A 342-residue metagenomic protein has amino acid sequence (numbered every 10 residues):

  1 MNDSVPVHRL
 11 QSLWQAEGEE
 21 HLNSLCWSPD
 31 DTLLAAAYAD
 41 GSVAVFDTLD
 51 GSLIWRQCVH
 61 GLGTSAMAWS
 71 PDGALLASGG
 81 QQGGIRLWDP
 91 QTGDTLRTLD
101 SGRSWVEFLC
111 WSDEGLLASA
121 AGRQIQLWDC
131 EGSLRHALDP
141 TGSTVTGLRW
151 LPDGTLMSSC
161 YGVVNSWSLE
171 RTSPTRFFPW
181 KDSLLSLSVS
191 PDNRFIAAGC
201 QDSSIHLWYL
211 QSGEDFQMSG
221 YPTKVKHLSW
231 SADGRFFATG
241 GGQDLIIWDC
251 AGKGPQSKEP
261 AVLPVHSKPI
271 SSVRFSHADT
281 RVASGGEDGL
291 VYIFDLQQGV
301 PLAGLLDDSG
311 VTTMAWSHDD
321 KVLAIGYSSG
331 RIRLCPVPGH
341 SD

Functional and structural regions predicted by a protein language model:
M1-D342: WD40-repeat beta-propeller superdomains and closely related acidic/aromatic-rich repeat-like regions
